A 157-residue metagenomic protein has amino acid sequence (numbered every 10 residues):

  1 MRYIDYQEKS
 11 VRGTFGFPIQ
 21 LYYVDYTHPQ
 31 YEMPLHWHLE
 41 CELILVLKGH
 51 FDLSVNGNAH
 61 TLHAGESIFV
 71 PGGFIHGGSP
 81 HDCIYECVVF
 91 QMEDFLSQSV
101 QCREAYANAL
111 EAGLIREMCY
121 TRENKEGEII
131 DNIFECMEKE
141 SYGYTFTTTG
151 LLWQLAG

Functional and structural regions predicted by a protein language model:
M1-H63, D82, E117: Generic protein-terminus/edge-of-domain signal
R2-L21, I75-E138: A hydrophobic/aromatic-rich effector-binding and dimerization subdomain of bacterial HTH-type transcriptional regulators
H28, V46, H50, G73 (+2 more regions): Extended, non-catalytic scaffold segments that flank or surround catalytic motifs
N58-H60, I68, E86: Short beta-strand segments
L62-I75: Conserved metal-binding segment of the jelly-roll/cupin
M137-Q154: All-alpha amphipathic helical-bundle segments outside canonical DNA-binding/catalytic cores that form hydrophobic
